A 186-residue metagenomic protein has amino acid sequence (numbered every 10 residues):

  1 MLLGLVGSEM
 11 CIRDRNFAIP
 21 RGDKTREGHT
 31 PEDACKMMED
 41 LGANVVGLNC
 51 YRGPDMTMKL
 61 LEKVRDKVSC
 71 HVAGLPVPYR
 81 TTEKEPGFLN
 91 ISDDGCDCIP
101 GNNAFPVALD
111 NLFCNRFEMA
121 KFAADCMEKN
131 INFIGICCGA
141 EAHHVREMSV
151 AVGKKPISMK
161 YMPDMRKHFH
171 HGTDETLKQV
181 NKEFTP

Functional and structural regions predicted by a protein language model:
M1-I12: Single conserved hydrophobic/aromatic residue that forms the stacking wall/gate of nucleotide- or nucleobase-binding
P20-G22, R26-C35, E39-I136, H143-T185: Catalytic-face loop-and-helix region of soluble metabolic enzyme cores
